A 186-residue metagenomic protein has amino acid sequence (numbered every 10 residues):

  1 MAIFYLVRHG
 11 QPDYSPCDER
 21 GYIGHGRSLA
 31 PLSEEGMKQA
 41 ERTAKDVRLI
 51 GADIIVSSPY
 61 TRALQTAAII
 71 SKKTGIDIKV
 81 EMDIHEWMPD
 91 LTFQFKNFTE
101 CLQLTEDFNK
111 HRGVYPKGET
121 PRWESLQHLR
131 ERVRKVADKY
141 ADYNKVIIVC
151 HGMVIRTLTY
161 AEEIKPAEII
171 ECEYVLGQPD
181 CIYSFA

Functional and structural regions predicted by a protein language model:
M1-I3, K79-V80, H85-C101, D142 (+1 more regions): Acidic, low-complexity terminal tails and accessory targeting/binding regions of phosphate-metabolizing enzymes
A2-K79: Active-site-proximal alpha-helix that buttresses catalytic centers in soluble enzyme cores
A2-V7, N144-C150: Beta-strand elements within well-structured catalytic alpha/beta cores of enzymes that handle phosphate/sulfate esters
D13, A63-L64, E86-M88, V154-R156: Short, active-site-adjacent cap segments at secondary-structure transitions
C17, G26-P31, K73-R132: Phosphate-handling substructures
G51-M82, Q103-V114, E173-A186: Conserved histidine-centered catalytic loops in small-molecule metabolism enzymes
S57-S58, E131, V149-C150: Short beta-strand scaffold positions
L129-A141: A short, acidic, amphipathic alpha-helical segment used as a generic capping/interface helix at domain edges
